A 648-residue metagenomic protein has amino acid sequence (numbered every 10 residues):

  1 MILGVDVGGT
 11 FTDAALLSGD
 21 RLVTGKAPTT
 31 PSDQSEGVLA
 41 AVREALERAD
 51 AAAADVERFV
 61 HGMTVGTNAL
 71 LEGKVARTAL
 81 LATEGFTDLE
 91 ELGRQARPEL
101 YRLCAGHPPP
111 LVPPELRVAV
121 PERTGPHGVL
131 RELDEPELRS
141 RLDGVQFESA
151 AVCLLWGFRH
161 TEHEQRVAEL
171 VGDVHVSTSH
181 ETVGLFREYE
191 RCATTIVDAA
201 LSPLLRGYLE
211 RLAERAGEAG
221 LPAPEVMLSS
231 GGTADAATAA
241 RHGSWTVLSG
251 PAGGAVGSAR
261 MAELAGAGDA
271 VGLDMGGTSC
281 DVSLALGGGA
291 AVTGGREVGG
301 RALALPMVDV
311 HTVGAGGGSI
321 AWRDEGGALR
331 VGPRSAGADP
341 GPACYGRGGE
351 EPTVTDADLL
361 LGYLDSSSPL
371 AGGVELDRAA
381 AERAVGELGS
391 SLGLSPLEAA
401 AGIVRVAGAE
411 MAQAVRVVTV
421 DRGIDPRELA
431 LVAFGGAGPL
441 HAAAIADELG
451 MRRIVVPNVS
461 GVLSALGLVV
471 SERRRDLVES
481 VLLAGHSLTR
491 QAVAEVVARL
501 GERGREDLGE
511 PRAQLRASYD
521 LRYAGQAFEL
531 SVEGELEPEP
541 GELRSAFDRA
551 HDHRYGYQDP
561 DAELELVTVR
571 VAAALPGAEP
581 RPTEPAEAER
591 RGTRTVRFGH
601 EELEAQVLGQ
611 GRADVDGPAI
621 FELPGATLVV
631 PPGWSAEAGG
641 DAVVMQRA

Functional and structural regions predicted by a protein language model:
M1-T78, E135-A151, Q165-S179, P203-P224 (+9 more regions): N-terminal glycine/serine-rich phosphate-binding loop of ATP-dependent small-molecule kinases, especially carbohydrate
I2, V7, S140, G144-E148 (+11 more regions): C-terminal, non-catalytic interaction/recognition modules in large multi-subunit enzymes and RNPs
V7, F11-Q34, P110-H127, R301 (+2 more regions): Short glycine-rich, Thr/Ser-proximal phosphate-binding strand/loop in the N-terminal lobe of ATP-dependent enzymes
L16-L17, V38, L71-A76, A82 (+18 more regions): Short acidic, glycine/serine/threonine-rich loops at helix termini
L16-V23, P98-Y101, H107-L130, F147 (+5 more regions): Gly-rich Lys/Arg/Thr-decorated short loops/hinges at beta-loop-alpha junctions or inter-strand turns that position
S35, A45, T182-R187, R191-T194 (+4 more regions): ATP-dependent carbohydrate kinase catalytic cores
R77-T124, H180-V183, G467: Active-site phosphate-binding/coordination module
C153-T195, A199, S368, L566 (+3 more regions): Terminal amphipathic helices with adjacent charged low-complexity linkers/tails
